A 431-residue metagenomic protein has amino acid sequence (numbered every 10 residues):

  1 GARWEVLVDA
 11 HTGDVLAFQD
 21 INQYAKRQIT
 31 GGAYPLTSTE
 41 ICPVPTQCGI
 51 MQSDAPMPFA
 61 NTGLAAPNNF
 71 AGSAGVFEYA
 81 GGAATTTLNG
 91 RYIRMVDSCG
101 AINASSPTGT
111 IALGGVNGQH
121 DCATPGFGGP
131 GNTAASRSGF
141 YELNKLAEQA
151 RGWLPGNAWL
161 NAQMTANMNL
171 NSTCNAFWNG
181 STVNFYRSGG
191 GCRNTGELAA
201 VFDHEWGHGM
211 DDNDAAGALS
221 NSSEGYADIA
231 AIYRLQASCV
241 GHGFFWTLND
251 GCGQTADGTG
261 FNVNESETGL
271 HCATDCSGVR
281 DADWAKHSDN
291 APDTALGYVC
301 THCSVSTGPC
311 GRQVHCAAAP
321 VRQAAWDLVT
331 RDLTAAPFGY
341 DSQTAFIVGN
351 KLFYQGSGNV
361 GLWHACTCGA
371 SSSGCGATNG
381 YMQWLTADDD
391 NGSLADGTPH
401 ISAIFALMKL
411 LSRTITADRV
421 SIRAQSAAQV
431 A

Functional and structural regions predicted by a protein language model:
G1-F202, W206-A431: Zymogen propeptides/activation segments of proteases
